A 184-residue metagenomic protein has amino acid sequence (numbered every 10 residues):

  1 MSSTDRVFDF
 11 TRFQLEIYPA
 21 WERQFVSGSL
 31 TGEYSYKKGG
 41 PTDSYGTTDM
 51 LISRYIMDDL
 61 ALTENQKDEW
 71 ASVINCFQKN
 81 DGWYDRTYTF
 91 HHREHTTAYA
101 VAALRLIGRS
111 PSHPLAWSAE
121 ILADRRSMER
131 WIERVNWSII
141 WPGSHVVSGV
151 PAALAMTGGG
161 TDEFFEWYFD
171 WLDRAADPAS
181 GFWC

Functional and structural regions predicted by a protein language model:
M1-T47, I52-I56, L60-G82: Low-complexity, Ser/Thr/Pro/Gly-enriched N-terminal "stalk/linker" regions
N75-C184: Eukaryote-skewed repeat-based solenoidal scaffolds used as protein-protein interaction platforms, primarily
